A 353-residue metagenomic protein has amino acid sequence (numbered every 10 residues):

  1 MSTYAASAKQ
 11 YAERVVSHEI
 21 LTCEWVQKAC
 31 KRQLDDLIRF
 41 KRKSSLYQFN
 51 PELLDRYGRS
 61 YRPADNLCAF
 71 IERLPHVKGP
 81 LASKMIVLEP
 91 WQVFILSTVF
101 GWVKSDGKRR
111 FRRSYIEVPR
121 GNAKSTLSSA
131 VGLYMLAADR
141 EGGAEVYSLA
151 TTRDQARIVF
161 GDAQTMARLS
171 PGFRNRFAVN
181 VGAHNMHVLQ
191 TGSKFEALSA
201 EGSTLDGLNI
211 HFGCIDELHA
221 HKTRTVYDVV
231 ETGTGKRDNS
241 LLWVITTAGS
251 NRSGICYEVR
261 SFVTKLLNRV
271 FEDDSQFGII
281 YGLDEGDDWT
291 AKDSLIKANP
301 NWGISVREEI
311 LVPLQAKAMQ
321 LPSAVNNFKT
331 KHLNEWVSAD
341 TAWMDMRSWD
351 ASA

Functional and structural regions predicted by a protein language model:
M1-A353: Phosphate/NTP-binding elements of NTP-utilizing enzymes
